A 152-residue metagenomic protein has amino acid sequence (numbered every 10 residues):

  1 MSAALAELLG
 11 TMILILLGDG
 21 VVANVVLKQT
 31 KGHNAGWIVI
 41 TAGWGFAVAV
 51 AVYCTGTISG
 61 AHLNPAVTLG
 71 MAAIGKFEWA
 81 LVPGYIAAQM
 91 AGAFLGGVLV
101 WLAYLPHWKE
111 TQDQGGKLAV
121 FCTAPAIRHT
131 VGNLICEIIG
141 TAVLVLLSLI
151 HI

Functional and structural regions predicted by a protein language model:
M1-H151: Membrane-interface helix-loop junctions and terminal tails of multi-pass membrane proteins
